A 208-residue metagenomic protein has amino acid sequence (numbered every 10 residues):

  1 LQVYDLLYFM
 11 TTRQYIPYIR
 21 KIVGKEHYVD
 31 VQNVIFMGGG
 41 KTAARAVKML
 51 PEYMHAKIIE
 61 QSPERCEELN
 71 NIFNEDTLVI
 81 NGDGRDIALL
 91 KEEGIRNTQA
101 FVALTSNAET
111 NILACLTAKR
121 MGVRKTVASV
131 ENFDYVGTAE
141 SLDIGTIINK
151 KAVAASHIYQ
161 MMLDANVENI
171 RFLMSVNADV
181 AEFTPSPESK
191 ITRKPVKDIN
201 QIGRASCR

Functional and structural regions predicted by a protein language model:
L1-R208: Cytosolic regulatory regions of ion transport systems
